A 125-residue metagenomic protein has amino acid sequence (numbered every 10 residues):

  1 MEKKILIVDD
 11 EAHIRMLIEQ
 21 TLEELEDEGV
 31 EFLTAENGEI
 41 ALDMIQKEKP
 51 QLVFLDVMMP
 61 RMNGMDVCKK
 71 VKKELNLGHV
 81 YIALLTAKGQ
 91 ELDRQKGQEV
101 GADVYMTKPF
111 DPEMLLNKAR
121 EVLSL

Functional and structural regions predicted by a protein language model:
A12-L33: Two-component/phosphorelay signaling modules centered on CheY-like receiver
T34-L52: Acidic, metal-coordinating helix/loop segments flanking the phosphotransfer/catalytic sites of two-component signaling
M59: Receiver (REC) domain active-site loop signature in two-component systems and cognate sites in sensor histidine kinases
A83-L85: Hydrophobic/aromatic residues positioned on beta-strands within the core alpha/beta folds
A87-G89: Short, conserved "switch-loop" micro-motifs in signal-transduction and mechanochemical regulators
F110-A119: C-terminal output helix
